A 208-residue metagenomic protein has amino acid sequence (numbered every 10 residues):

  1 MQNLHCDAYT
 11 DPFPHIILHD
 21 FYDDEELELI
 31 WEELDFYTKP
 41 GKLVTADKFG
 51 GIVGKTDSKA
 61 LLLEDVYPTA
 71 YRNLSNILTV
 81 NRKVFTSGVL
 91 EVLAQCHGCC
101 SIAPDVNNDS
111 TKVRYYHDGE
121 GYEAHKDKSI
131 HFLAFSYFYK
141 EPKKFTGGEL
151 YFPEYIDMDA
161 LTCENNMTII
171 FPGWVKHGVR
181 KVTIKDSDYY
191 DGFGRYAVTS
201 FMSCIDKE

Functional and structural regions predicted by a protein language model:
M1-G98: Non-heme Fe(II)/2-oxoglutarate
I17, K112, L133, A197: Amphipathic alpha-helical recognition patches that constitute DNA-binding helices
F21, E33, Y116, Y137 (+3 more regions): Structured loops at beta-to-helix junctions and adjacent beta-edge loops in soluble globular domains
E25-E28, V106-N107, Y122-E123, K144 (+2 more regions): Short catalytic/ligand-binding loop motif for oxyanion handling, primarily in non-cytosolic enzymes, centered on
E32, V80-S129: Non-heme Fe(II) oxygenase catalytic core, chiefly the N-lobe of the double-stranded beta-helix
Y115, D127-K144, S200-M202: Short, conserved beta-strand element in jelly-roll/cupin
I130, T146-E208: Catalytic core of Fe(II)/2-oxoglutarate
